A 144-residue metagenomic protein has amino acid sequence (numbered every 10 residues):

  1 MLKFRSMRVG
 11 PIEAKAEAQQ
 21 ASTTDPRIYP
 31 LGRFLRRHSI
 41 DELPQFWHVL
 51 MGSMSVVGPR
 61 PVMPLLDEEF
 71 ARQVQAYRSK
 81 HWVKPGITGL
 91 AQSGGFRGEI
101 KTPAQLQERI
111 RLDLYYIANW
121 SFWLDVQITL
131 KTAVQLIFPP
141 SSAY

Functional and structural regions predicted by a protein language model:
M1-Y144: Conserved small/aromatic sequence motifs within transmembrane helices
